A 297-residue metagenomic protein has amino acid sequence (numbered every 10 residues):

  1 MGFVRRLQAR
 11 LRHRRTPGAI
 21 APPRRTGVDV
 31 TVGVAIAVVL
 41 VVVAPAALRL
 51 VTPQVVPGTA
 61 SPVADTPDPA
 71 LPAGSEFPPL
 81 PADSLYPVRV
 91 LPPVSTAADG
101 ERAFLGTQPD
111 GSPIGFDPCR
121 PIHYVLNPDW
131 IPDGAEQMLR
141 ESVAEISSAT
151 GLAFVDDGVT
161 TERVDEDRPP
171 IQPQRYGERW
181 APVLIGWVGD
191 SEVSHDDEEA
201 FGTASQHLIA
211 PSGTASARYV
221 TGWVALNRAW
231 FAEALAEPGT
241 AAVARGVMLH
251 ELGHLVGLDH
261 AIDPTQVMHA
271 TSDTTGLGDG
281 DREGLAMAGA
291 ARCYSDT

Functional and structural regions predicted by a protein language model:
G2-I131, T203-S216: Disordered inhibitory propeptide/activation segment of secreted metzincin zinc metalloprotease zymogens, centered on
R25-A37, V41-D68, H207-V243, L258-T297: Metalloprotease/metallohydrolase-associated module, dominated by Zn2+-dependent proteases
P118-I122, A181, V220-G222, P264: Envelope-exposed proteins and targeting segments
D129-P132, S272-T274: Short histidine/acidic/glycine/proline-rich micro-motifs that form metal- and phosphate-coordinating active-site loops
G134-A135, L277: Secondary-structure boundary/capping motif
E136, R140-V247: Metzincin-family zinc-dependent endopeptidase catalytic domain
I146, G246-H260: Active-site recognition of the HExxH zinc-binding catalytic motif
